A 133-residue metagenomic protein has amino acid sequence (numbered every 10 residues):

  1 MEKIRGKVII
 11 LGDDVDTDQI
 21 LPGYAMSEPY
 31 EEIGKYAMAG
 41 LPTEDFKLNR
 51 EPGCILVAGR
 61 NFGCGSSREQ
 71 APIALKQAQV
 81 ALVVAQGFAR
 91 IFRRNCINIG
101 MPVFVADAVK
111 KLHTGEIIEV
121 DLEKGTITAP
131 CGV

Functional and structural regions predicted by a protein language model:
M1-E2, K47-E51, K76-Q77, K110-L112 (+2 more regions): Solvent-exposed alpha-helices and their adjacent loops that cap or buttress functional pockets in soluble metabolic
M1-P52: N-terminal beta-alpha supersecondary unit
I10, V57-A58, V84-A85, V105 (+1 more regions): General beta-strand structural signal in soluble alpha/beta enzymes
R50, C54-Q77: Glycine/serine-rich anion-binding loops at beta->alpha junctions that coordinate negatively charged ligand groups
N61-F62, F88-I91, V109: Acidic, glycine-rich active-site loops and adjacent beta-strand->loop/helix elements that engage anionic groups
Q79-F92: A short glycine-rich beta-strand->turn/loop micro-motif centered on a GG-aromatic cluster
I97-V133: Acidic, glycine-rich flexible loop/linker segments
